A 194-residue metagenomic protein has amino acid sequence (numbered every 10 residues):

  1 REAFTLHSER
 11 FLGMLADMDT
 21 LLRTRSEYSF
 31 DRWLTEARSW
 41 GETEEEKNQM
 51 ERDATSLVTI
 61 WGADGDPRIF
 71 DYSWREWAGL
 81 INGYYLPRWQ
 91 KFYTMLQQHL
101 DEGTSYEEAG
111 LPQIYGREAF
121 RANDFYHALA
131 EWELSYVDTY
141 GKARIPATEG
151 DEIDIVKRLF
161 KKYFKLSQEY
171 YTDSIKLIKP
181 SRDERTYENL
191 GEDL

Functional and structural regions predicted by a protein language model:
R1-L194: Catalytic domains of carbohydrate-active enzymes that cleave complex glycans
